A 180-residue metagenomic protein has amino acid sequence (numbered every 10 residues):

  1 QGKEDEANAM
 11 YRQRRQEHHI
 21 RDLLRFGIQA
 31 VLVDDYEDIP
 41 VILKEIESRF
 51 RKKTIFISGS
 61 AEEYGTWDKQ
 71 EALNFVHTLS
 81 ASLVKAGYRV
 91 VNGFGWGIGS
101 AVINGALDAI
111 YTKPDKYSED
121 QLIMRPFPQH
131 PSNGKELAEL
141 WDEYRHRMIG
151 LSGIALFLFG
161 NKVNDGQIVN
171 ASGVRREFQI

Functional and structural regions predicted by a protein language model:
Q1-A9, E63-I180: Acidic/glycine-enriched connector segments
Q1-S58, E63-T66: Defense-system signaling and execution modules centered on TIR/cGAS-STING-like, death/scaffold domains and their
